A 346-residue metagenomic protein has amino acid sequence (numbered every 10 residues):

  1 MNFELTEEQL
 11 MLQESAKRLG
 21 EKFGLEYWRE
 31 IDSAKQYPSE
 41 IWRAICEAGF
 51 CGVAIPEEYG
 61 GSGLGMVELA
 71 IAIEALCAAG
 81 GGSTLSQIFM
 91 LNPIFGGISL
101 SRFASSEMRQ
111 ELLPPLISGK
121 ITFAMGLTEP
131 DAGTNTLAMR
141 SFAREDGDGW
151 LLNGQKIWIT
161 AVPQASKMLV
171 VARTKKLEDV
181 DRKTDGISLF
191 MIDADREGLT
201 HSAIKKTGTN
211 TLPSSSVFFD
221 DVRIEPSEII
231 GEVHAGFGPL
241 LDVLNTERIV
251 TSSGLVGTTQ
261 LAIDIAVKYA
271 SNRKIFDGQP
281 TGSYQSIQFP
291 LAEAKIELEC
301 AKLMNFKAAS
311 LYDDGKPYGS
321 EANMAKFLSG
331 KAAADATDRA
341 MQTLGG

Functional and structural regions predicted by a protein language model:
M1-S83, F103-M108, P115, G119-K120 (+4 more regions): Alpha-helical interface subdomain recognition
G49, A72-C77, A172-T174, I192-E197 (+1 more regions): Short Ser/Thr-interspersed hydrophobic loop/turn segments at strand-loop and sheet-helix junctions that line or gate
T84-E107, G133: N-terminal glycine-rich flavin-associated loop
G119-L127, V171: A short, Trp-centered hydrophobic/proline-enriched beta-strand micro-motif
A138-M139, D195-R223: Flexible, small-/acidic-enriched active-site or ligand-binding loops
N153-S202: A short core secondary-structure module
I157-P163, G208, T246-V250: Glycine-rich phosphate/pyrophosphate-binding beta-alpha loops
D220-P239: Long, acidic (Asp/Glu-rich), low-complexity accessory segments flanking structured domains
